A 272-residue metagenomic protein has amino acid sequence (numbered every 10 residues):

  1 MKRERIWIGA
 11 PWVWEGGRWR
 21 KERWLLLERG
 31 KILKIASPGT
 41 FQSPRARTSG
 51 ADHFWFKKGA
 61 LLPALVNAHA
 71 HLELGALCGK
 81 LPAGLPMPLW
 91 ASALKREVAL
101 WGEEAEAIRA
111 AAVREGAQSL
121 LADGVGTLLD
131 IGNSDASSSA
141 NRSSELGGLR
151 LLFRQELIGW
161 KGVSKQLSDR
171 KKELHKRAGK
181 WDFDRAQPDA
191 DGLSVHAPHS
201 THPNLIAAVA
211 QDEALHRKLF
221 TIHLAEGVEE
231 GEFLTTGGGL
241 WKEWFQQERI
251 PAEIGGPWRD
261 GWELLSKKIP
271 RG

Functional and structural regions predicted by a protein language model:
M1-R47: N-terminal metal-binding scaffold of metallo-dependent hydrolase/deaminase domains
F41-L62: Active-site metal-binding motif and surrounding structural segment of the metallo-beta-lactamase
A60-L61, A76-G147, R170-A186: Alpha-helical scaffold segments that flank or form the walls of functional sites
P63-G75, L219-V228: Histidine-centered catalytic micro-motifs
V66, A91, G126-T127, R150-L152 (+2 more regions): Structural preference for beta-strand elements that scaffold enzyme active sites
H71, N133-S134, E156-W160, H196-S200 (+1 more regions): Active-site beta-loop-alpha junctions enriched in small/polar residues
G75-A111, R154-Q155, G227-G272: Active-site gating loops and adjacent loop-to-helix segments of metal-dependent hydrolytic enzymes
S194-A210: Active-site glycine- and acidic-residue-rich loops that bind and position anionic ligands or nucleotide-like cofactors
